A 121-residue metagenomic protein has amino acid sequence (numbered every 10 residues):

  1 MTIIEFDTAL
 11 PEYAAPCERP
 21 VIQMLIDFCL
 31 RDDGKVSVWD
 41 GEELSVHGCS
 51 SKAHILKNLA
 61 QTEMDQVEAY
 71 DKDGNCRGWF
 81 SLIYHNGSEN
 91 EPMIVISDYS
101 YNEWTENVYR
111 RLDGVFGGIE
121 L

Functional and structural regions predicted by a protein language model:
M1-Y13, N90-L121: Mixed-charge, Lys/Arg-enriched low-complexity segments
T2-A60: Negatively charged, low-complexity tracts enriched in Asp/Glu with abundant Ser/Thr
R19, R31, R77, R110-R111 (+1 more regions): Arginine residue identity/basic-tract feature
V36-R110: Acidic, low-complexity, intrinsically disordered interaction modules
